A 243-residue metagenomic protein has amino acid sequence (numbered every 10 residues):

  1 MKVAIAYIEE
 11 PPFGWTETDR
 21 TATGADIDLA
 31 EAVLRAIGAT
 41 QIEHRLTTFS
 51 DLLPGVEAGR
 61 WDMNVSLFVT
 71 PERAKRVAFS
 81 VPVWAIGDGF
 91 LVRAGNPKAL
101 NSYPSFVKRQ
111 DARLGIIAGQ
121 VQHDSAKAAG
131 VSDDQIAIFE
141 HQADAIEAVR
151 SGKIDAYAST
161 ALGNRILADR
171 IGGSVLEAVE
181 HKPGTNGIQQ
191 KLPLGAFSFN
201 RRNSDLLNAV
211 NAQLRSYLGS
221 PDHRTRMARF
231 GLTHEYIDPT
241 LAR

Functional and structural regions predicted by a protein language model:
M1-A25: Short glycine-rich His-centered loop
I8, A85-G89, I171-N211, T233-R243: Periplasmic-binding protein-like
T16-D19, A30-T40, K108, G119-E140 (+2 more regions): Ligand-binding cleft/hinge of the Venus flytrap
I27-I37, N96-P97, P104, A112-R113 (+2 more regions): Extended ligand-binding regions for polar small-molecule ligands
L29-A30, L52-G55, A145-A148, I154 (+1 more regions): Short, hydrophobic alpha-helical packing/hinge segments within bilobed ligand-binding/sensory domains
E31, E43-V107, G172-G173, K182-Q190: Acidic, polar ligand-binding/catalytic clefts
A39-Q41, E57-S66, A112-R113, R150-G163 (+1 more regions): Alpha-to-beta junction loops
F68-V69, A94, A118, T160-L162: Short secondary-structure boundary segments
